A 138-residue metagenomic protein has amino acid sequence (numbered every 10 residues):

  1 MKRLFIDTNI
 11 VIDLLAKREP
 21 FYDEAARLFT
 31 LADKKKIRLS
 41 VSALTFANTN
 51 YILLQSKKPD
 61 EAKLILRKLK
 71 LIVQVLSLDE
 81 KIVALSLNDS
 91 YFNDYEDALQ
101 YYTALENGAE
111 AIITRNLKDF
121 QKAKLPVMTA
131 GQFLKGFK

Functional and structural regions predicted by a protein language model:
M1-S40, L54-L64, K122, G136-K138: Short, well-structured N-terminal submotif of metal-dependent ribonuclease cores
R3, L105-K138: Acidic, PIN/NYN-like endoribonuclease modules and their adjacent C-terminal/linker elements
V11, F46, V83, F120 (+1 more regions): A generic structural signal for short hydrophobic patches within well-formed alpha-helices
A26, L44-F46, N50-Q74, K81: Active-site-proximal, substrate-binding regions of enzyme catalytic domains and RNA-binding/basic surfaces
V41-A43, T114: Short beta-strand segments at enzyme active-site cores
Q74-R115: Active-site neighborhoods of divalent-metal-dependent phosphate/nucleic-acid chemistry enzymes
